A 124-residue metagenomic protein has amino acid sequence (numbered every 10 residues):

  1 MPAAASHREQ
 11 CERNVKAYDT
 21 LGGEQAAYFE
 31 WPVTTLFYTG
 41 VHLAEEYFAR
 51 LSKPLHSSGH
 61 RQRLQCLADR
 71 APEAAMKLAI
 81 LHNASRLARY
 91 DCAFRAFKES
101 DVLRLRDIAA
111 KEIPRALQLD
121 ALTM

Functional and structural regions predicted by a protein language model:
M1-M124: Terminal alpha-helical segments
